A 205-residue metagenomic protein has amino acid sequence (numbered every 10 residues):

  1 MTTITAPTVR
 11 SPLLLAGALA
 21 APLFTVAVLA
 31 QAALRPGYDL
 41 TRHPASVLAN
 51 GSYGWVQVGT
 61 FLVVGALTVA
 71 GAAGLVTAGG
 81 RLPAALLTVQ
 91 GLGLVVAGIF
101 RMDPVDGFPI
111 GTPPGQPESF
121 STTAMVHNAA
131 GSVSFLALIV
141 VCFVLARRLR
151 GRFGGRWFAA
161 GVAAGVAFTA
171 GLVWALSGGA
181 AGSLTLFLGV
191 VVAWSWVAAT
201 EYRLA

Functional and structural regions predicted by a protein language model:
T2-A205: Hydrophobic, aromatic-enriched alpha-helical segments typical of multi-pass transmembrane helices
